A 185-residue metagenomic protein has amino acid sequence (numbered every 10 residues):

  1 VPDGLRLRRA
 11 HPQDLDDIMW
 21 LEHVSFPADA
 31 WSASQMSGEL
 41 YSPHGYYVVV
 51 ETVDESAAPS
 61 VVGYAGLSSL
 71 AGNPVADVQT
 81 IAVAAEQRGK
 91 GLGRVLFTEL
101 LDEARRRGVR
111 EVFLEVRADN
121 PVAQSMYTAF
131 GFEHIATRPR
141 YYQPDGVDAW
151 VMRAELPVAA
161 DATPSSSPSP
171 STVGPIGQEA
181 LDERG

Functional and structural regions predicted by a protein language model:
P2-L5, R9-L15, M19-E86, R94-R107 (+2 more regions): Acetyl-CoA-dependent GNAT
D17, S125-M126: Well-formed, non-transmembrane alpha-helical positions, independent of function
V83-E86, K90, A118-N120: Active-site acidic-Proline motif in GNAT/NAT acetyltransferases
K90, R138-Y141, E155-P157: Acyl-donor (CoA/ACP) binding surface of acyl/acetyltransferases
G91, G108, G131: Short glycine-rich hinge loops at helix-strand junctions in the catalytic core of two-component histidine kinases
F97, N120-A123, R140-D145: Short glycine/proline-centered loop/turn elements that form peptide/ligand docking sites
F113-E115, T128, E133-W150: Conserved catalytic-core motifs of GNAT/GCN5-like acyltransferases
